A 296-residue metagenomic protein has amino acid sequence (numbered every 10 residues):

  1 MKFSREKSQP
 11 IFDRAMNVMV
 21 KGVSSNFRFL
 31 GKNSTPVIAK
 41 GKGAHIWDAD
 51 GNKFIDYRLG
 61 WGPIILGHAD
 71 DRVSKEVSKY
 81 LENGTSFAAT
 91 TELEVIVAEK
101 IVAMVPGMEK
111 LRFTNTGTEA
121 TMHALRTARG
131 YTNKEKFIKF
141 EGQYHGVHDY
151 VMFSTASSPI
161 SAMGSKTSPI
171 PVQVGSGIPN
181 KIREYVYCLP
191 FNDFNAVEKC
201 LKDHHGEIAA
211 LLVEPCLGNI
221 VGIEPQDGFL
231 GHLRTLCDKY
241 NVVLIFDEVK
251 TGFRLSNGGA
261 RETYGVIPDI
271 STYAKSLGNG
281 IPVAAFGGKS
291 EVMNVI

Functional and structural regions predicted by a protein language model:
M1-I296: Conserved N-terminal phosphate-binding loop of PLP-dependent enzymes in the Aspartate aminotransferase
